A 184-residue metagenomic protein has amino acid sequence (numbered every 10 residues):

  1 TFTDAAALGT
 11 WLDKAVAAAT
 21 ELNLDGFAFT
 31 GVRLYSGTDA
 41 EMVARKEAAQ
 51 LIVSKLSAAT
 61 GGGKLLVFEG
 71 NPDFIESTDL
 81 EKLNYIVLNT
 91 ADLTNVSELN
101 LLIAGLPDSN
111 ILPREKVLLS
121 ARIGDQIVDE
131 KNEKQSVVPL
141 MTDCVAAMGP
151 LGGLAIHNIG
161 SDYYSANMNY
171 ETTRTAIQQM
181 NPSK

Functional and structural regions predicted by a protein language model:
T1-D108, L112-S120, G124-K131, Q135: Chitinase-like catalytic core of GlcNAc-active glycosidases
T94, E115-K184: Substrate-binding cleft of secreted/luminal carbohydrate-active enzymes
